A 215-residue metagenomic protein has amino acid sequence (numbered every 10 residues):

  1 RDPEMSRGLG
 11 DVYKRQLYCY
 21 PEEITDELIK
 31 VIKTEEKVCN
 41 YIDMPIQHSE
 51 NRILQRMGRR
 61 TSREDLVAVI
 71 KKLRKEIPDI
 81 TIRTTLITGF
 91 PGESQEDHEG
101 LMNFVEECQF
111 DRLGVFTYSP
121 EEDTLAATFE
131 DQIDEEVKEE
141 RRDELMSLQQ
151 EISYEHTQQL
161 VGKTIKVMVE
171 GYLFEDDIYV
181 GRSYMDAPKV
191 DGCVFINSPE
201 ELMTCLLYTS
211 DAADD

Functional and structural regions predicted by a protein language model:
R1-L9, Y13, Y208-D215: Single conserved hydrophobic/aromatic residue that forms the stacking wall/gate of nucleotide- or nucleobase-binding
R7, I42, D65-K71, K75 (+5 more regions): Proteins enriched for Cys/Gly/acidic motifs involved in redox and nucleic-acid/cofactor modification
R7-H98, E106: Conserved SAM/AdoMet-binding glycine-rich loop
Q16, M44, L113, V167 (+1 more regions): Conserved, mostly hydrophobic/aromatic
E23-E27, I46-G58, T88-Q95, R112-E136 (+3 more regions): Flexible glycine/acidic-rich beta-alpha junction loops that bind and position SAM and/or redox cofactors in anaerobic
L28-I29, L101, I196-S198: Short beta-alpha junctions and helix-cap segments that line functional grooves
I32-T34, L101, E130-I133: Short, hinge-like loop/turn segments at secondary-structure boundaries
T128-S210: Terminal RNA-binding accessory module
